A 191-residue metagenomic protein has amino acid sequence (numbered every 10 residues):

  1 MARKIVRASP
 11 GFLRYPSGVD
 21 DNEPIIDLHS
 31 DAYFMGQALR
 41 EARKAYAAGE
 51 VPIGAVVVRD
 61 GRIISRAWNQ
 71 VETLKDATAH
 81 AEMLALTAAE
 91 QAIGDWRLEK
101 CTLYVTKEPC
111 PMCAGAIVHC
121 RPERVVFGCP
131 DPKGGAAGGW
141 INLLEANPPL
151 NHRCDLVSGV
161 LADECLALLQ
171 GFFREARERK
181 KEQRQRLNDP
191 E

Functional and structural regions predicted by a protein language model:
A2-I5, S9-A45, P109-E191: Zinc-dependent deaminase
G49-I53, E99: Short, basic and Ser/Thr-rich N-terminal targeting/leader segments
I53-G61: Short beta-strand scaffold segments in enzyme catalytic cores
A55, G94-D95, A146-P148: Short secondary-structure boundary/capping segments
S65-A67: Short hydrophobic alpha-helix segments
T73-L84: A short, polar/charged loop-to-alpha-helix boundary motif
T87-C120: Helix-adjacent hinge/juxtasegments
